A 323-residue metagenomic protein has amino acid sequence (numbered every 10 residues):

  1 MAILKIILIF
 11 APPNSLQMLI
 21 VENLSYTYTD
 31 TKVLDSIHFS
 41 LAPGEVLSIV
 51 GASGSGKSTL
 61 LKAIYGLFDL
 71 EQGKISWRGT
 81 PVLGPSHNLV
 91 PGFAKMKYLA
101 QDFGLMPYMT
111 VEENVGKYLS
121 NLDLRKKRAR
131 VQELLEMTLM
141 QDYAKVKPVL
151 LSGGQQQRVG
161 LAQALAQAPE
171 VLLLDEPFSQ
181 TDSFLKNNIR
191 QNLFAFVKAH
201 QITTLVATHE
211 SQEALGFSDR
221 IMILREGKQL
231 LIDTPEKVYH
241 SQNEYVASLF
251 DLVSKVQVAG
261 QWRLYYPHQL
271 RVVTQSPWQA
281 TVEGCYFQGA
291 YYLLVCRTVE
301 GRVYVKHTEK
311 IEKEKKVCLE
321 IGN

Functional and structural regions predicted by a protein language model:
Y65: Helix-to-loop junction immediately C-terminal to a conserved catalytic motif
G73-G84: Conserved ABC transporter NBD signature motif
V82-K97, N121, S241: ABC ATPase NBD coupling module
K126-Y143, A195: Conserved ABC ATPase "signature" region
K147-L151, Q155-Q157: Conserved ABC ATPase signature
A166-E170: A short, proline-enriched helix->beta-strand linker immediately N-terminal to the Walker B motif in ABC-type P-loop
E226-G227: Conserved ABC ATPase "signature" C-loop
